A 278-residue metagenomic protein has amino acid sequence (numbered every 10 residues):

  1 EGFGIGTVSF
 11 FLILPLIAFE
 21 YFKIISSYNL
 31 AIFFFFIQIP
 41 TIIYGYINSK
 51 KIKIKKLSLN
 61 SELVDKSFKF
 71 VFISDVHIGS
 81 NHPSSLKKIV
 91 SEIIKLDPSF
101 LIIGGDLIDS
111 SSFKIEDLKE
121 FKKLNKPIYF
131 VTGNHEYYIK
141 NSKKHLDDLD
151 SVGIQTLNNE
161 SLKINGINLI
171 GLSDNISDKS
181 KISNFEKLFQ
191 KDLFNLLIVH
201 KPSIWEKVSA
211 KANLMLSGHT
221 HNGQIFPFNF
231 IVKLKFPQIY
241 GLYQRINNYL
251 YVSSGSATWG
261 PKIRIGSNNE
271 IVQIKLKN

Functional and structural regions predicted by a protein language model:
E1-K50: Non-catalytic terminal accessory segments
F19-I25, I54-S58, N81-E92: Juxtamembrane/interfacial segments around transmembrane helices
F34, I39-E62, I78-S84: Hydrophobic alpha-helical transmembrane segments in integral membrane proteins
E62-N278: Soluble catalytic domains of enzymes that build or remodel membrane lipids, polysaccharides, and related
